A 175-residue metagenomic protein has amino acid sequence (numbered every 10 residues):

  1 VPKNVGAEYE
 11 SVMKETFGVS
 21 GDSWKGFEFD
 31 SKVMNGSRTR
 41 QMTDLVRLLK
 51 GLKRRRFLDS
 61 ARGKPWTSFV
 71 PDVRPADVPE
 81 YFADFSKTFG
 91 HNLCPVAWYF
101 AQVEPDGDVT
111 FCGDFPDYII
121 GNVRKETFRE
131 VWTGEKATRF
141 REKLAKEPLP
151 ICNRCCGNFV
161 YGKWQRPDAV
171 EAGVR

Functional and structural regions predicted by a protein language model:
V1-L93, F100-D106, T110, I119-V123: Radical SAM enzyme [4Fe-4S]-AdoMet core and its adjacent flexible, acidic and glycine-rich loops/tails across
P79, D84-A97, Q102, D106-R175: Flexible mid-to-C-terminal extensions adjoining Fe-S/redox cofactors in radical SAM and related proteins
